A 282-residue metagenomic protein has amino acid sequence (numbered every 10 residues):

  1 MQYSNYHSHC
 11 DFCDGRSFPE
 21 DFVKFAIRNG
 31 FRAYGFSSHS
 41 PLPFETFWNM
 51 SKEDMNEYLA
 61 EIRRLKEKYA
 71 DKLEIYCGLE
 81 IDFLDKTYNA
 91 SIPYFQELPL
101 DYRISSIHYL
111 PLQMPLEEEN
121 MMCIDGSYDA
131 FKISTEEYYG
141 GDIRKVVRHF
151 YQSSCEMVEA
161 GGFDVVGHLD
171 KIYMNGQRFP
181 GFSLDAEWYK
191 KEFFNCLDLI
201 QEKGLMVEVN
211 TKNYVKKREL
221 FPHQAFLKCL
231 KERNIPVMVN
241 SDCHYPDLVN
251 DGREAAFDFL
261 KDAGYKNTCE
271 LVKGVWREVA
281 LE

Functional and structural regions predicted by a protein language model:
M1-D85, N89-E97, Y173-E187, N234 (+4 more regions): An N-terminally biased module of ancient metal coordination in phosphate/nucleic-acid-related enzymes
H7, A26, R103, H168 (+3 more regions): Conserved, mostly hydrophobic/aromatic
Y34-F36, R103, V166, V207 (+1 more regions): Hydrophobic residues within beta-strands of alpha/beta enzymes
M55-E202: Extended substrate/RNA-proximal surfaces in nucleic-acid metabolism proteins
G78, N210-K212, E270-K273: Conserved beta-strand termini and adjacent loop/short-helix elements that scaffold enzyme active sites in alpha/beta
K191-N195, V209-C243, D251-D258: Extended hydrophobic/aromatic segments used for targeting, binding, or gating
G264-E282: Extended, intrinsically disordered, low-complexity segments
